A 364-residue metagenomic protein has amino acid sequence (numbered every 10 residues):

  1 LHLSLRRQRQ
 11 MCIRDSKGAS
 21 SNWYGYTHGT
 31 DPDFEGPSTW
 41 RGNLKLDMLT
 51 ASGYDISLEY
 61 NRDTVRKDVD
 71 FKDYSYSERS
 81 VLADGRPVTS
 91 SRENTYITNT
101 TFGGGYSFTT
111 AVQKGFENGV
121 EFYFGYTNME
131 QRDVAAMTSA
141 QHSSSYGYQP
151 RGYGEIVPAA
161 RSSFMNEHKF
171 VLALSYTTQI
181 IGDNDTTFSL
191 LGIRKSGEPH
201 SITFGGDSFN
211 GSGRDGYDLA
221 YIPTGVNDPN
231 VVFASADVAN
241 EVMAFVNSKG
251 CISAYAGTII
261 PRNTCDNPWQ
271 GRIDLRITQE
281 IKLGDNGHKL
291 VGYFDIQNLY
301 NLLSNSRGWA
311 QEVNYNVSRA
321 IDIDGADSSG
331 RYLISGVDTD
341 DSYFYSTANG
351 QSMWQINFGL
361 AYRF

Functional and structural regions predicted by a protein language model:
L1-D15: Single conserved hydrophobic/aromatic residue that forms the stacking wall/gate of nucleotide- or nucleobase-binding
T30, W40-L44, G104-T110, H168-L174 (+3 more regions): Hydrophobic, lipid-facing positions within transmembrane beta-strands of outer-membrane proteins
L46, L58, F124, L174 (+4 more regions): Membrane-embedded beta-strand positions of outer-membrane beta-barrel proteins
L46, S52-G53, E117-G119, Q179-T186 (+1 more regions): Short loop/turn motifs that connect adjacent beta-strands in outer-membrane beta-barrel proteins
M48, T110, K114, Y176-T178 (+2 more regions): Residue-level signature of outer-membrane beta-barrel architecture
E59-S201: Gram-negative outer-membrane beta-barrel transporters
T187-G284, V291, N316-Y345: Extracytoplasmic gating/loop element in the C-terminal half of outer-membrane beta-barrel translocons and assembly
G350-F364: Outer-membrane beta-barrel "beta-signal"
